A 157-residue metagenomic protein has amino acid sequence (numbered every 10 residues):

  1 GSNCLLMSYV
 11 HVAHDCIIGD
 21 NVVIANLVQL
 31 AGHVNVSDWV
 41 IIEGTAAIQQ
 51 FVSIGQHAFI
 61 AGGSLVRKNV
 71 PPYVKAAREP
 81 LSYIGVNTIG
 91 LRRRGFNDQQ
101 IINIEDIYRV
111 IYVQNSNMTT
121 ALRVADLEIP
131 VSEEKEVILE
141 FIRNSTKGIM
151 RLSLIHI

Functional and structural regions predicted by a protein language model:
G1-S82: Structural signal for interior beta-strand "rungs" in well-ordered beta-sheet cores of soluble enzyme domains
C4, V22, V40, Y73 (+5 more regions): Generic, low-specificity signal for short hydrophobic/alpha-helical stretches with a mild N-terminal bias, encompassing
S53, V86, V137: Short Gly/charged-rich anion-binding patches and loops
P80-D98: SDR active-site lid
R94-T146: An accessory alpha-helical subdomain
I155-I157: Conserved small/polar residues in nucleotide/adenosyl-binding loops
